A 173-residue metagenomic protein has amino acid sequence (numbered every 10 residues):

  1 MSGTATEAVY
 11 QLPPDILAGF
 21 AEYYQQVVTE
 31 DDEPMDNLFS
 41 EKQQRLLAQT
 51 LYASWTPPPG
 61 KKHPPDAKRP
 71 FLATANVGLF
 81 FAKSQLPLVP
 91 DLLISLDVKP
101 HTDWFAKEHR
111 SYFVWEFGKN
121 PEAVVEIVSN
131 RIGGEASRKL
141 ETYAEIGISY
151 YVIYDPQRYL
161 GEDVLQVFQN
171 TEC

Functional and structural regions predicted by a protein language model:
M1-C173: Gly/Pro/Ser/Thr-rich low-complexity, intrinsically disordered segments predominantly at protein N-termini
